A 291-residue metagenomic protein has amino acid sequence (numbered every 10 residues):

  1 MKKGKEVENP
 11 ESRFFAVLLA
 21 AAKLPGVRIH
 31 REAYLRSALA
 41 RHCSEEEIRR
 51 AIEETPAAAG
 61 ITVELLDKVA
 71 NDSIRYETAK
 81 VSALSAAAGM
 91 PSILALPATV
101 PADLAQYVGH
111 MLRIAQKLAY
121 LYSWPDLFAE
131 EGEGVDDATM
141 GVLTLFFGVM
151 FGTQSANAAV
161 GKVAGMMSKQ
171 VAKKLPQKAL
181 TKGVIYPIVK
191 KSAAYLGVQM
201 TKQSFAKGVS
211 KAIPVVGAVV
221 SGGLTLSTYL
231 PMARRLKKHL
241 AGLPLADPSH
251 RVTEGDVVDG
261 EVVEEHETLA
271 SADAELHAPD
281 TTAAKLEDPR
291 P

Functional and structural regions predicted by a protein language model:
M1-A87, G109-P291: Terminal, membrane-proximal amphipathic helices and intrinsically disordered targeting/regulatory segments
S85-A88, S92-V100: Hydrophobic/aromatic-rich structural module bridging two neighboring secondary-structure elements via a short loop
A98-D103, V163: Re-entrant/interfacial helical elements at transmembrane boundaries that shape and gate the permeation pathway
A102-A105, G223: Short, conserved micro-motifs enriched in small and acidic residues
